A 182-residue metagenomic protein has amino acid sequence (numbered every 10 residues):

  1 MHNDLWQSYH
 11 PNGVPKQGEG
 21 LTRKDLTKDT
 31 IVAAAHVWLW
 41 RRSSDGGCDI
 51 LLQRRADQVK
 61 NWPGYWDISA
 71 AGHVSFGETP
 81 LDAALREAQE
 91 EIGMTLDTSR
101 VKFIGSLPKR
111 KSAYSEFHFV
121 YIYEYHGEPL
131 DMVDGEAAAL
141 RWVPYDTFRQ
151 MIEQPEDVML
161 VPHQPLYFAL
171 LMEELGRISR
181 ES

Functional and structural regions predicted by a protein language model:
M1-S44: Acidic, metal-coordinating catalytic segment for phosphate/diphosphate chemistry, firing primarily on the Nudix
N12, R41-D45, A56, E124-P129 (+1 more regions): Short loop segments at secondary-structure junctions
L21-A34, G46-R86: Conserved Nudix-box catalytic region and its N-terminal flanking loop in Nudix hydrolases and closely related
G64-W66, A70, F76, F103-P108 (+1 more regions): Nudix hydrolase/Nudix homology domain
T95-I104: A short coil-to-beta-strand element that immediately follows conserved catalytic motifs
